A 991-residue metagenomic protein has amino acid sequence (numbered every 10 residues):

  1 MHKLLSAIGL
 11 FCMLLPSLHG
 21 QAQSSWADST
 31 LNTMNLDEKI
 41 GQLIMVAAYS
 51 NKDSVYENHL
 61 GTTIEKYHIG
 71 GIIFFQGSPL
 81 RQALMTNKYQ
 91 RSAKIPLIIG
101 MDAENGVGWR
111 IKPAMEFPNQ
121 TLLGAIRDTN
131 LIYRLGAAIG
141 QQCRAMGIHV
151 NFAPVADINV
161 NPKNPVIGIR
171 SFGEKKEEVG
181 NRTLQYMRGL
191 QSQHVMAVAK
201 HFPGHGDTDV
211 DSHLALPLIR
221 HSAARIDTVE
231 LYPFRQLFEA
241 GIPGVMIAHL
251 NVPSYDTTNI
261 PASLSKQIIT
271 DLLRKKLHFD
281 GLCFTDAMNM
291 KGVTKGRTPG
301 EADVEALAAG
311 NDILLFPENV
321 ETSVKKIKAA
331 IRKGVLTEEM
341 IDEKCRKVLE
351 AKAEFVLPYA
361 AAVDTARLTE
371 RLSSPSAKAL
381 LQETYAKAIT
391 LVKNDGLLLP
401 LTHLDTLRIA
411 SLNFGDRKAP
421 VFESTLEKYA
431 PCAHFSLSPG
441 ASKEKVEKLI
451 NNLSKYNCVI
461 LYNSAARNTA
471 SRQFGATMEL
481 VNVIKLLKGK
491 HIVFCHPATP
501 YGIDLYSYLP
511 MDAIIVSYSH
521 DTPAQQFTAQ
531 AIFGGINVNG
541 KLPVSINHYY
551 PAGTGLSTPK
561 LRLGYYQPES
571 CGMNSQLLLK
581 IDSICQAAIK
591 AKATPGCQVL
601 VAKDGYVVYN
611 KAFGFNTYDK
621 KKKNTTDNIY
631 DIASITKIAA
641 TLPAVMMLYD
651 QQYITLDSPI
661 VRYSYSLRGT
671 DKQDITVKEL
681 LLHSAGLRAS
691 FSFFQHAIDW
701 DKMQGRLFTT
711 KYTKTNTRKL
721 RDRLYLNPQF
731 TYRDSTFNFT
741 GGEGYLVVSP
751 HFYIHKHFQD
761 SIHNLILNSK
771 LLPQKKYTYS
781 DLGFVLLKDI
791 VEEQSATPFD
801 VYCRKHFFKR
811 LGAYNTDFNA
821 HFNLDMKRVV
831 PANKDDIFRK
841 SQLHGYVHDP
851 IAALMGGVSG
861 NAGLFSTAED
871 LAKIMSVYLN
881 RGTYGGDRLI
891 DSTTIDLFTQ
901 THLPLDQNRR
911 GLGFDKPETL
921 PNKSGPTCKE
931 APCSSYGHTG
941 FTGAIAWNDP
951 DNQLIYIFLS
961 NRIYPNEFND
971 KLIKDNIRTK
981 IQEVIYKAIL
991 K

Functional and structural regions predicted by a protein language model:
M1-S25: Bacterial Sec-dependent N-terminal signal peptides
Q21-M115, Y456: N-terminal hydrophobic targeting/anchoring segments and the immediately downstream early-domain regions of hydrolases
A22-T63, K275, R297-S570, N574: Preference for extracellular/luminal or secreted protein segments
N32-N35, I72, L80-L97, V107-W109 (+2 more regions): Second-shell residues forming the walls of enzyme active-site clefts
S570-I632, Y653-T655, R662, H763-S769 (+3 more regions): Short, conserved catalytic-motif segment at the N-terminal edge
L579-Q586, V599-L600, G605, N628-D657 (+4 more regions): Active-site SXXK
A591-Q598, K620-H683, K770-G783, S859-A862: Short active-site loop at a secondary-structure junction that contains or immediately precedes the catalytic residue(s)
Q673-C933: Short, surface-exposed loop or secondary-structure junction motifs that flank catalytic or metal-binding residues
